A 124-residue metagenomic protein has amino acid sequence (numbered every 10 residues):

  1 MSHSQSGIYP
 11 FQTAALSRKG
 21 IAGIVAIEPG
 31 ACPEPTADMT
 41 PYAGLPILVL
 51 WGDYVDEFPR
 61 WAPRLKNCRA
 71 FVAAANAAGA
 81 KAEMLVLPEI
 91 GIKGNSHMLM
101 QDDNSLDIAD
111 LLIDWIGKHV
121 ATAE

Functional and structural regions predicted by a protein language model:
M1-S6, P10: Gly/Ala-rich beta-loop-alpha elbow adjacent to hydrolase catalytic centers
S6, D56, M98: Short, electropositive, low-hydrophobicity segments enriched in small/polar residues
I8-Y9, A70, D107, L111: Extracytoplasmic/secreted proteins, especially bacterial periplasmic and envelope-associated proteins
Q12-L16: Active-site signature of alpha/beta-hydrolase-fold catalytic machinery across serine- and Asp/Cys-nucleophile hydrolases
R18-G20: Conserved S-adenosyl-L-methionine
G23-L87: The feature captures the conserved acid-bearing segment of alpha/beta-hydrolase catalytic domains
I92-G94, M98-E124: Catalytic active-site module of serine/aspartate enzymes centered on a nucleophile-bearing elbow/loop
